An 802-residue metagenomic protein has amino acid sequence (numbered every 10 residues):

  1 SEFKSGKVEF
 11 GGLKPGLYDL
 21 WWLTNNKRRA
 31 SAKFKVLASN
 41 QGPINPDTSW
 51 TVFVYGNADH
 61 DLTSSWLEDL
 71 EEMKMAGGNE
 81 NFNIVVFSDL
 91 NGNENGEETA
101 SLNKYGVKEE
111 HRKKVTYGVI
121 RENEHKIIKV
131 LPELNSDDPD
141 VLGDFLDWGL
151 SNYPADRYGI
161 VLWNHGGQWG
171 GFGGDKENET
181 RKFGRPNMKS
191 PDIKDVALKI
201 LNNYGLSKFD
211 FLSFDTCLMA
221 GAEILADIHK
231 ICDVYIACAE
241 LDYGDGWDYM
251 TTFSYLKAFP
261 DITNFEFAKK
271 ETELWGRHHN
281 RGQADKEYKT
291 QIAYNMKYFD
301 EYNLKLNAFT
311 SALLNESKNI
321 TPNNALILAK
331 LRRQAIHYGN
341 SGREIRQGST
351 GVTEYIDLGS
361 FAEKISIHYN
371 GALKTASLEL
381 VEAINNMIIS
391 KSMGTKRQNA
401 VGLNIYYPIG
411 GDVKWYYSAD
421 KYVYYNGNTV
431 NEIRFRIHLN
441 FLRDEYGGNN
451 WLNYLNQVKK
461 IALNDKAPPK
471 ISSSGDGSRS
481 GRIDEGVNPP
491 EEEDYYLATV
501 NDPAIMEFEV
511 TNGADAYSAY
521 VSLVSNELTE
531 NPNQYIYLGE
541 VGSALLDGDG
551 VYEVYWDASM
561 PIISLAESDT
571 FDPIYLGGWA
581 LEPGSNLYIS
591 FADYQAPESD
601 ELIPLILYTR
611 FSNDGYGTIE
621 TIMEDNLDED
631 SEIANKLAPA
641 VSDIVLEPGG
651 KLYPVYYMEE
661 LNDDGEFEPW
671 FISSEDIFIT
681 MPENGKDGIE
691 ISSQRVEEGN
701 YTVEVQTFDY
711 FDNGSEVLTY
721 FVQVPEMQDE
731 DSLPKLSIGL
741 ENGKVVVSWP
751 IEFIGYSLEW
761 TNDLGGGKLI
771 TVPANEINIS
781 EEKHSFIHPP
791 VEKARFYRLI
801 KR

Functional and structural regions predicted by a protein language model:
S1-N40: Extended, solvent-exposed regions of the mature portions of secreted/cell-surface glycoproteins
F10-G12, R695, H788-P790: Short, flexible loop/turn segments at beta-strand junctions in immunoglobulin-like and fibronectin type III
K14-L17, G699-Y701, E752-I754, K793: A glycine-anchored, Pro-Gly-centered beta-turn/N-cap motif
D19-L23, E704-Q706, R798-I800: Extracellular recognition modules
N40-P154: N-terminal extension/subdomain marker
N45-P46, G174-D729: Terminal, contiguous helix-loop blocks that mediate binding/assembly
T51-Y55, N83-S88, Y158-L162, D210-F214 (+2 more regions): Structural recognition of the beta-strand scaffold that forms the well-ordered cores of secreted hydrolase catalytic
D729-R802: Short, composition-biased motifs enriched in small/polar/acidic residues
